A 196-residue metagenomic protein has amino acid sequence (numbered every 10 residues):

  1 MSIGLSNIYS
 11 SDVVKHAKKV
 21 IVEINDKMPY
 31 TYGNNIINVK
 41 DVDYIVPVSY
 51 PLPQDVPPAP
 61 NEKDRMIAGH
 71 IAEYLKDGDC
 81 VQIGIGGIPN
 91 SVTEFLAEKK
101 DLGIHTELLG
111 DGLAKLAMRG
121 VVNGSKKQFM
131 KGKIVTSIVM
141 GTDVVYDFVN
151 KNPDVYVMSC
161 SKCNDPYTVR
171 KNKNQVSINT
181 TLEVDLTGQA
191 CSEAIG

Functional and structural regions predicted by a protein language model:
M1-G196: Conserved phosphate- and dinucleotide-binding cores of soluble alpha/beta proteins, encompassing both enzyme active
